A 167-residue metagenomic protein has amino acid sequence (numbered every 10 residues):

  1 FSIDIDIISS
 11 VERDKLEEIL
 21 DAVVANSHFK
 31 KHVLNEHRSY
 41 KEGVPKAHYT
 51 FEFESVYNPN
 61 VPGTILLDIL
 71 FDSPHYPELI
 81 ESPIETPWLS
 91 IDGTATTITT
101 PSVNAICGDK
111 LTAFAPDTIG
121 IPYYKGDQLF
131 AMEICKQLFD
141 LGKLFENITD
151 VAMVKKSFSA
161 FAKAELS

Functional and structural regions predicted by a protein language model:
F1-S10: Active-site nucleotide-donor binding segment shared across nucleotidyl transfer reactions
S10-R13, L70-D72: Beta-hairpin (beta-strand-turn-beta-strand) motif
V11-R13, H32-N35, I91-T96: Glycine-rich loops and low-complexity Gly/Arg-rich segments that provide flexible linkers or classic glycine-based
D14-L20, A152: Short, conserved charged micro-motifs
L20-V23, S82-I84: "Short basic amphipathic alpha-helical interaction patches in structured regions
A25-Y40: Short secondary-structure junctions
S39-S167: Catalytic cores of NTP-dependent nucleotidyl/adenyl transfer enzymes across multiple folds
